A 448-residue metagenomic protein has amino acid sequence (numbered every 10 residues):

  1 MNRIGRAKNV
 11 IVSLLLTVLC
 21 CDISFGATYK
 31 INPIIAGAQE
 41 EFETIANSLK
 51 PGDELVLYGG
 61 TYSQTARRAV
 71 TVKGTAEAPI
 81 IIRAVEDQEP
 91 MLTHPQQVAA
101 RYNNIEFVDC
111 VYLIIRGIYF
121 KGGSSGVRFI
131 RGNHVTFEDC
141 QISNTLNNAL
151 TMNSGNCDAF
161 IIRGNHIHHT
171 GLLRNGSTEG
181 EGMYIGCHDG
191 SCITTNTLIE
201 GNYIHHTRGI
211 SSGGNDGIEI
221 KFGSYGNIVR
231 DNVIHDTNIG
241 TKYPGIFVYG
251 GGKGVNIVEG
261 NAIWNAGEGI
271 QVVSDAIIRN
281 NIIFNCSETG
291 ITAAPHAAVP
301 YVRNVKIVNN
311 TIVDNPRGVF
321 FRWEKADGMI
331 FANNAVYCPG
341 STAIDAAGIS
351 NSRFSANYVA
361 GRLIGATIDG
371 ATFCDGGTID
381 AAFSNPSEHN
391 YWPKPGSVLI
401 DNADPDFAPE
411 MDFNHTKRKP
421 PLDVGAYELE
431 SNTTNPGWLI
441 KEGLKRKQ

Functional and structural regions predicted by a protein language model:
G26-A69, S397, N414, R418-K419 (+1 more regions): Acidic Gly/Asp/Thr-rich repetitive segments characteristic of extracellular carbohydrate-active and adhesion proteins
I35-A36, G59-T65, T71-S125, G171-L172 (+1 more regions): Right-handed parallel beta-helix/beta-spiral solenoid domain characteristic of secreted/periplasmic
D53, A78-I80, Q88, N103 (+20 more regions): The right-handed parallel beta-helix/beta-solenoid scaffold, focusing on the short coil/turn and N-cap positions
E54, A78-E86, N103-T145, I161-H168 (+2 more regions): Parallel beta-helix/beta-solenoid
R67-T71, Q96-E106, G122-R128, N144-S154 (+7 more regions): Extracellular beta-strand/beta-solenoid scaffold signature
G250, I257-I270, S274-N390: Predominantly extracellular beta-rich ligand-binding scaffolds that present long acidic/polar faces for carbohydrate
G396-Q448: Surface beta-loop-beta hairpin patches that serve as ligand-binding interfaces in beta-rich domains
